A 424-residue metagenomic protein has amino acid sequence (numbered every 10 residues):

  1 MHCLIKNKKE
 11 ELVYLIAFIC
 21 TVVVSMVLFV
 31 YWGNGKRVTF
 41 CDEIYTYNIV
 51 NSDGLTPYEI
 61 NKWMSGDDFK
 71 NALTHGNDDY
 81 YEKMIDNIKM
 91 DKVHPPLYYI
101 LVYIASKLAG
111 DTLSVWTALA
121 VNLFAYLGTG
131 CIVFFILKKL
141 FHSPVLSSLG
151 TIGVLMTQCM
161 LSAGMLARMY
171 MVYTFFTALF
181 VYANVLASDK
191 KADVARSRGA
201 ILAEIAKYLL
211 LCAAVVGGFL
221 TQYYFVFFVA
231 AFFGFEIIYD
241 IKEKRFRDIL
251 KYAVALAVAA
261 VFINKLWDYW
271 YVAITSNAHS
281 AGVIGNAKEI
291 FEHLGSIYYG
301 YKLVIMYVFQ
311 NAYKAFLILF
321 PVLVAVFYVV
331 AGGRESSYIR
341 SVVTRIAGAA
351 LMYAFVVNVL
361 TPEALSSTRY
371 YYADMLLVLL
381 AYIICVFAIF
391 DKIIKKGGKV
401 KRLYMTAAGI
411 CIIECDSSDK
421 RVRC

Functional and structural regions predicted by a protein language model:
E11-A72, A257-Y271, I413-C415: Transmembrane signal-anchor helices characteristic of membrane glycosylation enzymes that use polyprenol
I104, I132, I152, M156 (+4 more regions): Specific aromatic-rich, kink-prone transmembrane helix
T117-F141, L179, V329: Transmembrane-helix motifs of polytopic, lipid-linked glycan transferases
V133-M156: Transmembrane-helix signature of polytopic, membrane-embedded enzymes that assemble or transfer cell-envelope glycans
S148-G150, L210, A253-A257, G333-L360 (+2 more regions): Transmembrane alpha-helix segments characteristic of polytopic inner-membrane glycan-assembly/cell-envelope
Y173, F227, T361-K399: Hydrophobic/aromatic-rich transmembrane helices and adjacent perimembrane loops
I201-Y223, A257-V258: Membrane-interface alpha helices of multi-pass inner-membrane proteins
I237, N311-S341: Hydrophobic, aromatic-rich transmembrane alpha-helices and their immediate juxtamembrane boundary segments
